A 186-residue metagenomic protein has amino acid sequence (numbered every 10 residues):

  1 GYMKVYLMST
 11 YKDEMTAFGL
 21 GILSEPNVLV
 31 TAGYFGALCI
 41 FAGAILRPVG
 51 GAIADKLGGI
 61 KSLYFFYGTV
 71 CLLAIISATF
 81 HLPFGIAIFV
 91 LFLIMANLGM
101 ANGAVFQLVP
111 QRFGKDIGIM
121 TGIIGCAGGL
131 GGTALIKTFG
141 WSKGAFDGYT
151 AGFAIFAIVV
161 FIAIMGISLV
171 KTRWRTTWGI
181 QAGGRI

Functional and structural regions predicted by a protein language model:
G1-I45: Extracytoplasmic gate region of multi-pass secondary transporters
L7-M8, I53-A54, T138-D147: Interfacial helix-cap and linker-helix signal at transmembrane-aqueous boundaries of multi-pass secondary transporters
L46-G58: Helix-to-loop junctions at the C-terminal end of transmembrane segments in multipass secondary transporters
D55-Y67: Cytoplasmic membrane-interface "Motif A"-like loop-to-helix N-cap segments of 12-TM Major Facilitator Superfamily
G68-L82: C-terminal ends and interior cores of transmembrane alpha-helices in multi-pass membrane transporters/permeases
M100-F113: Intracellular juxtamembrane helix-capping segments at the cytosolic ends of symmetry-related transmembrane helices
W141-V159: A membrane-interface helix-boundary motif in multi-pass transporters
A157-I186: Multi-pass alpha-helical transporter architecture, strongest for 12-TM Major Facilitator/SLC carriers used
